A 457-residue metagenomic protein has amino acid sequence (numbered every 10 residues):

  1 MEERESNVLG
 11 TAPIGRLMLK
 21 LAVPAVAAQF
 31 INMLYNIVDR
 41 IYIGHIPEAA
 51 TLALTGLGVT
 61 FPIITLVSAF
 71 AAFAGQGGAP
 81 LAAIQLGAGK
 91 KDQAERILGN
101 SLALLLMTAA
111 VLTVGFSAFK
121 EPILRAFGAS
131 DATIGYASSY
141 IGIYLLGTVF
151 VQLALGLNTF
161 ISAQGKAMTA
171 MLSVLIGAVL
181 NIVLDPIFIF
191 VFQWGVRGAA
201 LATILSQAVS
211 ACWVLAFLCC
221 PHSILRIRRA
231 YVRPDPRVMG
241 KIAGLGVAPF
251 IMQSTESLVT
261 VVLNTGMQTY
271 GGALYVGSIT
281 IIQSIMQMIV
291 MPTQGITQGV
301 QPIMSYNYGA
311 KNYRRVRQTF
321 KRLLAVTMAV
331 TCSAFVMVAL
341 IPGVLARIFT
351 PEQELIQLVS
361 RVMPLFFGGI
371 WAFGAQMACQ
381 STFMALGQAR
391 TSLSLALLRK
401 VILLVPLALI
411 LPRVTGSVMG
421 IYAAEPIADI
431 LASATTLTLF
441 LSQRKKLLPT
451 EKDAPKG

Functional and structural regions predicted by a protein language model:
M1-A22, A82-V149, V191-V247, M304-G369 (+1 more regions): Short alpha-helical transmembrane segments in multi-pass integral membrane proteins
L9-A49, P62-G77, L81, Q85 (+7 more regions): N-terminal transmembrane alpha-helices
L19, L34-Y35, P62, A74 (+17 more regions): Residue-level signal for transmembrane alpha-helical positions in Major Facilitator Superfamily
K20-D39, I143, G177, S206-S210 (+3 more regions): Transmembrane helical elements of multi-pass membrane transporters/channels
F30, L34-T55, L124-D131, I187-W194 (+4 more regions): Helix-terminus/linker motif at the lipid-water interface of multi-pass membrane proteins
T51-P62, S138-I141, A200, A273-M288 (+2 more regions): Small-residue hotspots at the loop-to-helix junctions and early N-terminal turns of transmembrane alpha-helices
L54-V114, V151-A170, S278-P342, F373-S392: Small-residue-rich hydrophobic transmembrane alpha-helices
Y144-S162, A170-A178, A199-C212, Q294-T297 (+3 more regions): Short runs within selected transmembrane alpha-helices of multi-pass transporters and secretion channels
